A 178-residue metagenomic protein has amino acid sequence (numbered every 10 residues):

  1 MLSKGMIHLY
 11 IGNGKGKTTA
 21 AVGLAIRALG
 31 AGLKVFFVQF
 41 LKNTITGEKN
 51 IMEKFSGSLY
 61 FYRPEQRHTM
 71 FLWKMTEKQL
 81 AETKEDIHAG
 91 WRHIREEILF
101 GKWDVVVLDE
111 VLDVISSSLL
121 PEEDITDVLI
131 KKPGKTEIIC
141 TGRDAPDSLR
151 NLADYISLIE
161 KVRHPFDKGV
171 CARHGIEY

Functional and structural regions predicted by a protein language model:
M1-L2: Positively charged, low-complexity intrinsically disordered leader regions
G5-E96: Conserved P-loop
M6, E137-I139: ASCE RecA-like P-loop NTPase motor cores that couple ATP hydrolysis to mechanical translocation on nucleic acids
G23-L24, N50-E53, T76-E77, L120-D124 (+2 more regions): Short, glycine/charged-enriched secondary-structure capping and boundary segments
R27, I51, V128, S148-L149: Hydrophobic/aromatic ligand-binding patch that stacks against planar heteroaromatic rings of cofactors or nucleotides
L41-T44, R67-T69, L112-D113, D144-D147 (+1 more regions): Conserved nucleotide-binding/hydrolysis micro-motifs of P-loop NTPases
K74-E137: Phosphate-binding/switch loop-helix module in NTP-utilizing enzymes
R143-Y178: Phosphate-binding/switch region of NTP-binding enzymes
